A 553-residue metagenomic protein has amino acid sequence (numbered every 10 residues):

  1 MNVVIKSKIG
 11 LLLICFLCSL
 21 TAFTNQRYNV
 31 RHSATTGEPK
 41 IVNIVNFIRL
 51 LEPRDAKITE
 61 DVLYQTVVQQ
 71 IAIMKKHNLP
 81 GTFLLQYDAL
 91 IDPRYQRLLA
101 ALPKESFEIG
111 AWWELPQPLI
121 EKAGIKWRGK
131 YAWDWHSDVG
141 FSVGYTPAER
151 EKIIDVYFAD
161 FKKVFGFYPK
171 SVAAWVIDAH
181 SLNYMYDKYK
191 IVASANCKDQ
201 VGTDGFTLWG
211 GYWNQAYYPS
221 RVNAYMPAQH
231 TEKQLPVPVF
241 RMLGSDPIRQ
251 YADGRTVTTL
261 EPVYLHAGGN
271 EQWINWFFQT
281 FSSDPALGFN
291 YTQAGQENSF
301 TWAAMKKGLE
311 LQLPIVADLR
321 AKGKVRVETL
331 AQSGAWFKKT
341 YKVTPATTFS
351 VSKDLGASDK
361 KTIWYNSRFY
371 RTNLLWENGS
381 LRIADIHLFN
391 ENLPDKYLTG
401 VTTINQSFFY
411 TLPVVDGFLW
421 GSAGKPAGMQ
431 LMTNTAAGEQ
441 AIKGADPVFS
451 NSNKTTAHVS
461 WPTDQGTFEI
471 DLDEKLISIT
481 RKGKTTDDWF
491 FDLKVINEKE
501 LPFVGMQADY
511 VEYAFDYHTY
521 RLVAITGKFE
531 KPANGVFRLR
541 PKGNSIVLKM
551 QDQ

Functional and structural regions predicted by a protein language model:
Y28-E105, A286, N290-Q293, W364-N366: Active-site beta->alpha N-cap acidic-glycine motif
E52, Q65, Q69-A72, A159 (+4 more regions): Catalytic grooves of carbohydrate-active enzymes
A56-Y64, L84-Q96, Q117-I120, A173-L182 (+3 more regions): Acidic-and-aromatic substrate-binding clefts and catalytic sites of carbohydrate-active enzymes
Y87-V176, Q234-T258, L287-F300, Y410 (+1 more regions): Metal-dependent polysaccharide deacetylase catalytic core of the NodB/CE4 family, i.e., the active-site-bearing domain
T146-R221, K475-I479, D516: Catalytic domains of cell-wall/extracellular-matrix polysaccharide-remodeling enzymes, centered on de-N-acetylation
L265-Q272, T292-G295, A514-Q553: Beta-strand-rich recognition/accessory modules
L374-T456, D464: Acidic-aromatic substrate-binding/catalytic surfaces of carbohydrate-active enzymes
T455-V504: Acidic, contiguous internal or C-terminal segments within carbohydrate-active enzymes that form a structured patch used
